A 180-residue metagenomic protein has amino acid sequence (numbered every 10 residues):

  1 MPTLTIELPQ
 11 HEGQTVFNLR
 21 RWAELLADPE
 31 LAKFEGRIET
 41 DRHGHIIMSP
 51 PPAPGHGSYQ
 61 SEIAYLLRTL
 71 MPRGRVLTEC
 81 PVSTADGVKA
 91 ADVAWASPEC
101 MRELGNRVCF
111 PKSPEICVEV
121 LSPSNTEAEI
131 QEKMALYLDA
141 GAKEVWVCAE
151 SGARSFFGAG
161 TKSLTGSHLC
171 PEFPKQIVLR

Functional and structural regions predicted by a protein language model:
M1-R21, A27-D28, G36, G57 (+3 more regions): C-terminal interaction segment
D41-P50: Short, aliphatic-rich beta-strand segments
